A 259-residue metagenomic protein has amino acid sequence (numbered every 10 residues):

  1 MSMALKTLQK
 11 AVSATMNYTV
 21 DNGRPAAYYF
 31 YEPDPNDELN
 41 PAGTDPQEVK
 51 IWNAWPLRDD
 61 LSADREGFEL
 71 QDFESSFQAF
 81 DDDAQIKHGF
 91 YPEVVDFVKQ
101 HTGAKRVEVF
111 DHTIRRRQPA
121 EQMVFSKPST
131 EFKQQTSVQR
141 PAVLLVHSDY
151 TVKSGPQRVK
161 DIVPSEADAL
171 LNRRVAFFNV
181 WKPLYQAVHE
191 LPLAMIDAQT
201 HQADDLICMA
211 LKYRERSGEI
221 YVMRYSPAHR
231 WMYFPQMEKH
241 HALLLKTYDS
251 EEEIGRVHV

Functional and structural regions predicted by a protein language model:
M1-M3: N-terminal mitochondrial targeting presequences
L5-I220, A228-R230, P235: Non-heme Fe(II) oxygenase catalytic core, chiefly the N-lobe of the double-stranded beta-helix
D249-E252: Short, charged beta-turn/beta-strand-edge "cap" motif at the junction between a beta-strand and an adjacent loop
V257-V259: Conserved small/polar residues in nucleotide/adenosyl-binding loops
